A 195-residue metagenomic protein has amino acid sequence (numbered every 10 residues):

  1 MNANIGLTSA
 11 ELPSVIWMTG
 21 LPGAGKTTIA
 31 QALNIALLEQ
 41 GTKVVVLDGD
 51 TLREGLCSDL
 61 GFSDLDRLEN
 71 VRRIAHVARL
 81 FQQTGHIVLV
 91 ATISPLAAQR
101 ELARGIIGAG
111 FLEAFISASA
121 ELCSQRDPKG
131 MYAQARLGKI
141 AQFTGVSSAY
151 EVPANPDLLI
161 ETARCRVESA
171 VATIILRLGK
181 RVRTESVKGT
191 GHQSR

Functional and structural regions predicted by a protein language model:
M1-I16: Extreme N-terminal, non-catalytic leader segments that precede Walker-type/kinase nucleotide-binding cores
P13-V15, K43, I87-L89: Residue-level preference for the first positions of well-ordered beta-strands
P22: The conserved Walker
K26: Conserved lysine of the Walker
Q31-R79, Q83: Conserved substrate/cofactor phosphate-moiety recognition/catalytic segment in nucleotide-dependent phosphotransferases
V46, F111-E113, D157-L159: Conserved beta-strand scaffold positions in the cores of enzyme catalytic domains, especially in NTP/NDP-utilizing
G55-F62, D66, A78-R136, Q142 (+1 more regions): ATP-dependent NMP and nucleoside kinases share a basic, alpha-helical "lid"
S117-A120, Q125-T173, K180-G191, R195: Small-molecule kinase domains that catalyze NTP-dependent phosphoryl transfer to phosphate-bearing small molecules
